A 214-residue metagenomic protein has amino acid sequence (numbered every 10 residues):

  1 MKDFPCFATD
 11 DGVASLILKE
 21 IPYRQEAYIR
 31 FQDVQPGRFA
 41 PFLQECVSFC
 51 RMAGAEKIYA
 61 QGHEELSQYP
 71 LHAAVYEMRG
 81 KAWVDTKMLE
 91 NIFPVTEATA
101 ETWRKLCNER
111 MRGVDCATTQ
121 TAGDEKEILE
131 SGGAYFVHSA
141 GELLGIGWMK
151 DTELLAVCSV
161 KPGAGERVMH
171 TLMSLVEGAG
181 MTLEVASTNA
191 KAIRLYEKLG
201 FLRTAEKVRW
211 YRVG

Functional and structural regions predicted by a protein language model:
M1-A8, G113-A140: Active-site rim helix/loop that mediates acceptor-substrate recognition in acyltransferases
M1-C46, S139-K161: Conserved donor-binding loop and adjoining core beta-sheet/short helix segment in diverse acyl/aminoacyl transferases
M1-C6, K87-T118: Short amphipathic alpha-helix that is part of the acyltransferase structural core
F31-N91, K207-R212: Acyl-donor-binding surface of acyltransferase catalytic domains
P36-S48, K161-V176, I193-K198: Conserved acetyl-CoA-binding loop-helix of GNAT-fold acetyltransferases
E56, A179, L202: Short acidic/polar active-site loop segments enriched in Thr and Asp
I58-A60, L154, M181-V185: Conserved hydrophobic beta-strand within the GNAT/NAT acetyltransferase core sheet that lines the active-site cleft
H63-A74, E166, T188-E206: Conserved active-site alpha-helix within GNAT-family acetyltransferase domains
